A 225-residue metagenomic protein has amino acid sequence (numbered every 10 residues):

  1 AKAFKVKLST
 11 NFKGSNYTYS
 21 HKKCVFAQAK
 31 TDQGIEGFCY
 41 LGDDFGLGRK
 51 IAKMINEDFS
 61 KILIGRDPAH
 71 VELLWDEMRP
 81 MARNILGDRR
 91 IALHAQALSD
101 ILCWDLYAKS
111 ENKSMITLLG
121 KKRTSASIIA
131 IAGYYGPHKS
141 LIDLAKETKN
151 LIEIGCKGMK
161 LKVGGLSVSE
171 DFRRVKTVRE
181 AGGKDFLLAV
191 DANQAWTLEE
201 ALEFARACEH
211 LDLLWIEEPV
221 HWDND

Functional and structural regions predicted by a protein language model:
A1-F45: Structured beta-strand/loop patches that form or line metal/cofactor-binding pockets in enzymes
K30-S110: Metal- or metallocofactor-binding catalytic centers and their adjacent structured scaffolds across diverse enzyme
Q33, S114-G136, R174, A181-D185: N-terminal small/glycine-rich loop or linker at the start of catalytic domains across soluble metabolic enzymes
G37, I128-A132, K157-L161, F186-A192 (+1 more regions): Hydrophobic faces of well-ordered beta-strands that scaffold small-molecule active sites in alpha/beta enzyme cores
R89, S125-D143, V163-G164, A192-T197: Active-site mouth loops of central-metabolism enzymes
T117-K122, A145-I154, V175-K184, R206-H210: Acidic (Asp/Glu)-rich catalytic clusters
P137-L151, E199-F204: Short, acidic/polar
L166-D225: Catalytic core of soluble alpha/beta enzymes
